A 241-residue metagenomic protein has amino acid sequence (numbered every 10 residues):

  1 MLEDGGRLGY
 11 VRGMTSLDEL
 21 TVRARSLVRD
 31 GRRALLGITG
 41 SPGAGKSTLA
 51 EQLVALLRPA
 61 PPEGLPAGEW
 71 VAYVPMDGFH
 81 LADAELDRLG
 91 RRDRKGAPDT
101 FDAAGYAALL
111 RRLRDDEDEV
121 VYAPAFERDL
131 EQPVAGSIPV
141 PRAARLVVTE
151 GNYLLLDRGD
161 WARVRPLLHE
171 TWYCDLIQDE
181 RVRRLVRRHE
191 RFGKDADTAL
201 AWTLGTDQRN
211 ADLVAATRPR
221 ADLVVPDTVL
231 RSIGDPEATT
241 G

Functional and structural regions predicted by a protein language model:
M1-L35, S41, G64: Extreme N-terminal, non-catalytic leader segments that precede Walker-type/kinase nucleotide-binding cores
K46: Conserved lysine of the Walker
L49: Hydrophobic positions on the alpha1 helix immediately C-terminal to the Walker A/P-loop
Q52: Active-site signature of alpha/beta-hydrolase-fold catalytic machinery across serine- and Asp/Cys-nucleophile hydrolases
A55-A72: Post-Walker A helix-loop "phosphate-sensing" segment adjacent to the P-loop in P-loop NTPases
A72-P75, L81-L130: Conserved nucleotide-sensing/catalytic segment adjacent to the nucleotide-binding pocket in NTP-handling enzymes
L130-R188: ATP-dependent NMP and nucleoside kinases share a basic, alpha-helical "lid"
A135-G136, G159-A162, E190-G234: Small-molecule kinase domains that catalyze NTP-dependent phosphoryl transfer to phosphate-bearing small molecules
